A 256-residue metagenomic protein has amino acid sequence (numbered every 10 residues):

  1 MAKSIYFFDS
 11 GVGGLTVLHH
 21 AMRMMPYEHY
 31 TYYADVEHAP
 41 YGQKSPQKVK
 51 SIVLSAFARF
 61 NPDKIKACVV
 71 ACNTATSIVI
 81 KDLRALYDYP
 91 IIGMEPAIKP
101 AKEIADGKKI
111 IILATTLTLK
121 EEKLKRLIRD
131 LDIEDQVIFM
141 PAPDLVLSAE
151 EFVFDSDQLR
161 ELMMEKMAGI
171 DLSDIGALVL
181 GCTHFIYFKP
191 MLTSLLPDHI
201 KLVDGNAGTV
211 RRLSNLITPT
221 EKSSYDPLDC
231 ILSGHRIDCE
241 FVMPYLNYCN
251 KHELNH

Functional and structural regions predicted by a protein language model:
M1-H256: Non-catalytic structural scaffold of enzyme domains
